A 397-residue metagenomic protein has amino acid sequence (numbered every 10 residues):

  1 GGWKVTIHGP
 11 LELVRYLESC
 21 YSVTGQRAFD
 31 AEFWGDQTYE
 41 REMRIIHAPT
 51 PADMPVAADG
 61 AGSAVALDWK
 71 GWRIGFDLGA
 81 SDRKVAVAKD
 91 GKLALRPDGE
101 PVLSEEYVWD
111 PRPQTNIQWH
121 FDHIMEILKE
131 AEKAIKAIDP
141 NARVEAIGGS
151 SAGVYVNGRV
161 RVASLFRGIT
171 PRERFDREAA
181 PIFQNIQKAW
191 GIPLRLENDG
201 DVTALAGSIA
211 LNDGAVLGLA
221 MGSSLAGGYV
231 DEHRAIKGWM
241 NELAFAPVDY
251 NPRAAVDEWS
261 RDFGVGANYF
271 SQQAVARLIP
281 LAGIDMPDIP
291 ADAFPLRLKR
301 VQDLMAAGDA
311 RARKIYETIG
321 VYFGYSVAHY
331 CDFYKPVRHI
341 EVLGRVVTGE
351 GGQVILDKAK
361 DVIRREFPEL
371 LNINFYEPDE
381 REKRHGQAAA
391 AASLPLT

Functional and structural regions predicted by a protein language model:
G1, V230-D231, N241, F245-D262 (+4 more regions): Helical "lid/coupling" subdomains associated with nucleotide-phosphate turnover
G1, Y16, T24-D30, D59-W72 (+5 more regions): Glycine/GP-enriched mid-protein hinge/lid loop-to-helix segment characteristic of carbohydrate kinases
G2-P10, N141-A152, Y334-V346: Short glycine-rich phosphate-binding loop at a beta-alpha junction
H8-P10, G79, D90, P97-V102 (+3 more regions): Short loop/turn segments at strand-loop or loop-helix junctions that form parts of catalytic or ligand-binding pockets
G9-P10, D68-K70, F76-D82, L219-S224 (+1 more regions): A short acidic Gly-Thr/Ser loop motif
L11-T50, E106-K129, A142-I147, G153-V216 (+2 more regions): Glycine-rich phosphate-binding loop and adjoining helix at the ATP-binding site of ATP-dependent phosphoryl-transfer
M125-A146, V327-H339: Phosphate/pyrophosphate-binding loops at sites that engage ATP/ADP/AMP, CoA/4′-phosphopantetheine, polyphosphate
